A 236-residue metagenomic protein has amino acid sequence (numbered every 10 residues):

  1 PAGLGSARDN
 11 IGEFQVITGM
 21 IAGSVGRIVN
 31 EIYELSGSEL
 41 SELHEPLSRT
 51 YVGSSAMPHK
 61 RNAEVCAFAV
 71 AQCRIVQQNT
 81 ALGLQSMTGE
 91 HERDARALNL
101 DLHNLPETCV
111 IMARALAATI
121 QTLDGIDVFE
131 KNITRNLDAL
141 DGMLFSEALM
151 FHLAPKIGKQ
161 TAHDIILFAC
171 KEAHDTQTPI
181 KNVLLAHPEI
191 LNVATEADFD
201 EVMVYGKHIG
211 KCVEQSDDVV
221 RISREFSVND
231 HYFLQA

Functional and structural regions predicted by a protein language model:
P1-G89: Internal glycine-rich alpha/beta core junctions
L40, S55-A236: Glycine-rich cofactor/substrate-binding loops
